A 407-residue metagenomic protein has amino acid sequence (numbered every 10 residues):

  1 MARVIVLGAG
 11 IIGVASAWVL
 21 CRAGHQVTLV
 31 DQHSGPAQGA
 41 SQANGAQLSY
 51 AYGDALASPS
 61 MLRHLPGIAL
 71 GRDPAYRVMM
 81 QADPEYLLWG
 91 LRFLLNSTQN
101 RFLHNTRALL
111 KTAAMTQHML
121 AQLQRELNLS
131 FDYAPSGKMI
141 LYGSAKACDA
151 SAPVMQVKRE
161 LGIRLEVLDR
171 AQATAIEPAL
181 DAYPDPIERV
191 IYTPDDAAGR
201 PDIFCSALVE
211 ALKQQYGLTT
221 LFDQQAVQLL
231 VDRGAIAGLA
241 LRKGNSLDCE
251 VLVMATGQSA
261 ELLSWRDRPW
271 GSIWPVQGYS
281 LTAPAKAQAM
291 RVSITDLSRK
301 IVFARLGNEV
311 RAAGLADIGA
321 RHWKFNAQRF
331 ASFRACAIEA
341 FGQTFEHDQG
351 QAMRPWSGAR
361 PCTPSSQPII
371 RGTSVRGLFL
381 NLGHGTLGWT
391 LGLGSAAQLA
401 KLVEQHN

Functional and structural regions predicted by a protein language model:
A2, I12, V167, Q367-N407: C-terminal lid/capping helical subdomain adjacent to the catalytic/cofactor pocket in oxidative enzymes
R3-L29: N-terminal Rossmann-like FAD-binding beta1-loop-alpha1 element of flavoenzymes
I12, G35, S259: Conserved Rossmann-like nucleotide-cofactor binding loop
R22-Q42: Glycine-rich FAD pyrophosphate-binding loop
N44-L48, Y52, L56-N96, Q228-I236 (+1 more regions): Active-site substrate-recognition segment that forms the wall of the catalytic cavity or substrate channel
L87-A207: Rossmann-like flavin
R170-Q172, I176, A197, T219-A237: A conserved short coil-to-beta-strand element within the FAD-binding core of flavoproteins
